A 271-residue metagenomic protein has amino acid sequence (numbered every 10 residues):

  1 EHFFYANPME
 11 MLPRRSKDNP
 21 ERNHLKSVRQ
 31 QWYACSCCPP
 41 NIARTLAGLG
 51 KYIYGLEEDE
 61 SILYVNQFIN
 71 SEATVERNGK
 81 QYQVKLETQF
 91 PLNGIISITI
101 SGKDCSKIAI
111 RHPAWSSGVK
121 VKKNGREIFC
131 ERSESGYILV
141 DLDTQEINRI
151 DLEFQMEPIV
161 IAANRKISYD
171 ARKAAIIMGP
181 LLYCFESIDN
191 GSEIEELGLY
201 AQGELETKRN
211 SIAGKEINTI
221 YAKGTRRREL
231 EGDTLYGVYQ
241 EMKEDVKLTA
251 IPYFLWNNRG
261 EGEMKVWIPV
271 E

Functional and structural regions predicted by a protein language model:
E1-T99, S133, E153-E271: C-terminal beta-rich recognition modules with glycine/proline-rich loops and embedded aromatic residues
N70, E76-K80, W115, K123-I128: Change "in extracellular beta-sheet-rich domains … of secreted and cell-surface proteins" to "in beta-sheet-rich domains
I96, G136-V140, N148: Short strand-edge motifs at loop-to-beta-strand transitions and within beta-strands of extracellular beta-rich domains
T99-P113: Surface-exposed beta-strand/loop patches in extracellular or lumenal glycoproteins
I110, I150-L152: Hydrophobic, well-ordered secondary-structure elements that form the walls of internal hydrophobic environments
P113-S116, Q155: Proline-anchored loop/turn motifs at beta-strand termini and strand-loop-strand connectors
S116-D141, V160-K166: Solvent-exposed beta-strand/loop surfaces of large extracellular or lumenal domains
